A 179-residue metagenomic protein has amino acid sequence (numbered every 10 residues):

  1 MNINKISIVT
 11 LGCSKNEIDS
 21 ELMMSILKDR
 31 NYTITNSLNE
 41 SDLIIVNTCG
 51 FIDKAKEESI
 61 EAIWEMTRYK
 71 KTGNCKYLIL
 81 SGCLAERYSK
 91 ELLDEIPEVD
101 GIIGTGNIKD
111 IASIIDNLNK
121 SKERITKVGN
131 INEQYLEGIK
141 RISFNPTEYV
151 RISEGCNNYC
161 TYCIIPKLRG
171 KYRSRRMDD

Functional and structural regions predicted by a protein language model:
M1-D179: Proteins enriched for Cys/Gly/acidic motifs involved in redox and nucleic-acid/cofactor modification
